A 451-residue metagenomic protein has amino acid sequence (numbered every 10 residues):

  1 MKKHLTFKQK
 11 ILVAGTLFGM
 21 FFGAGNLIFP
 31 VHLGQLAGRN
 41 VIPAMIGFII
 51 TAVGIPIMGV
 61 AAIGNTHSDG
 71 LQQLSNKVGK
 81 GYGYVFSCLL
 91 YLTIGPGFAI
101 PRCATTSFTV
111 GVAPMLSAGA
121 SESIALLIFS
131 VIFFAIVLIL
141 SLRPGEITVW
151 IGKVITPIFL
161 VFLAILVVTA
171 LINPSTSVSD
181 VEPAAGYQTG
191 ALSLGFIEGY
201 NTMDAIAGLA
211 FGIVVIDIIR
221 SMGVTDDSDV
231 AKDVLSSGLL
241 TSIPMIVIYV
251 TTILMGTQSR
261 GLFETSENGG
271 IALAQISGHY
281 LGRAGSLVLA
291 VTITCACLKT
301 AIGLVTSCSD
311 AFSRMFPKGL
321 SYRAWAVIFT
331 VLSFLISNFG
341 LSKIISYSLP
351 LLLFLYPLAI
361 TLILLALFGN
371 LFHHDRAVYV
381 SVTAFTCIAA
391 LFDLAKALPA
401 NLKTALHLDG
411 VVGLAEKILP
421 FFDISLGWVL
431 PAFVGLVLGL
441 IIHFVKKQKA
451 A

Functional and structural regions predicted by a protein language model:
L12-F22, T169-T176, A185-M255, G285-T300 (+2 more regions): Hydrophobic, membrane-embedded alpha-helices of multi-pass small-molecule transporters
I50, G54-G59, I158-A170, V234-R260 (+2 more regions): Selective recognition of specific alpha-helical transmembrane segments in multi-pass small-molecule
N65-D69, Q73, F133-I155, S221-V224 (+2 more regions): Membrane-water interface regions at transmembrane-helix termini and the short interhelical loops of multi-pass membrane
G70-G79, I248-L298, V305, P350: TM-loop-TM module centered on a large, flexible mid-protein loop between adjacent transmembrane helices in multi-pass
P96, I100, L160-Y187, A205-I206 (+5 more regions): Hydrophobic alpha-helical segments and their helix-loop junctions in multi-pass secondary transporters
L140-A170, S348-I360, Y379-A389: Membrane-interface loop-to-helix entry segments
R143-V154, L192-G195, V215-P244, L262-A274 (+1 more regions): Hydrophobic, small-residue-rich membrane helices and short re-entrant helix-turn-helix hairpins that build
N173, D375-A451: A generic transmembrane alpha-helix motif of multi-pass inner-membrane proteins
